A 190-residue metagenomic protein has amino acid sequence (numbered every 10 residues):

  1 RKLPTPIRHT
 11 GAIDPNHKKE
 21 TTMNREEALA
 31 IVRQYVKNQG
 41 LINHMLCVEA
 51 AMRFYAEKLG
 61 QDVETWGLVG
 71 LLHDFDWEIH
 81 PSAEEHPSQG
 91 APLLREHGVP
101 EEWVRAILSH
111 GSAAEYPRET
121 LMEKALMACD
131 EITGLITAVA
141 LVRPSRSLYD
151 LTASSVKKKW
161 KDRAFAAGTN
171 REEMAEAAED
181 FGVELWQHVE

Functional and structural regions predicted by a protein language model:
R1-K2, P6-T22: Short, Lys/Arg-enriched N-terminal segments with co-localized hydrophobic residues within the first ~10-30 amino acids
T22-S82: Acidic/His-rich, divalent-metal-binding segments that scaffold phosphate/diphosphate chemistry
M23, E27, N43-C47, E85 (+5 more regions): Conserved active-site and cofactor/substrate-binding residues in soluble primary-metabolism enzymes
A30-Q34, C47-F54, Q89, L93 (+3 more regions): Alpha-helical scaffold segments in soluble metabolic enzymes
I31-Y35, L93, A106, K159 (+1 more regions): Residues that form generic nucleotide/phosphate-binding pockets
L59-R163: Divalent metal-dependent catalytic cores for phosphoryl transfer on phosphate-bearing substrates
S155, D162-H188: C-terminal binding/interaction regions
